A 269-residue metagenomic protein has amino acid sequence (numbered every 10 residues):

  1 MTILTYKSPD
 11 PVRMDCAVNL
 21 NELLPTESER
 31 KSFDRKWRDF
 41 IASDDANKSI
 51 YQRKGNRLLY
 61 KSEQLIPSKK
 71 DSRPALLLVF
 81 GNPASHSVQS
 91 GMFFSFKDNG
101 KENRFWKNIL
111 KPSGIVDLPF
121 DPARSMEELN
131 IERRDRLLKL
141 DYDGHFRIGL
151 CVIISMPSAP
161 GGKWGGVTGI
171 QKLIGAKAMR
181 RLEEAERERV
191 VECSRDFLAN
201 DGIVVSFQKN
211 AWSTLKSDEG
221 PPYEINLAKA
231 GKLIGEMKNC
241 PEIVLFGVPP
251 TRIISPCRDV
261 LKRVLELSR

Functional and structural regions predicted by a protein language model:
M1-K61, A84, G100, P160-E186 (+1 more regions): C-terminal capping/extension of enzyme domains
L4, I115, I148, I153-P157 (+1 more regions): Generic preference for hydrophobic/aromatic residues in regular secondary structure cores
N56-G144, G220-L233, L261-L267: Adenosine ribonucleotide-centric catalytic and binding domains
P74, L198-G202, C240-P241: A short helix->loop->beta-strand "cap" motif at the edges of active sites that frequently abuts
L77-L78, P119-D121, G149-L150, I203-Q208 (+1 more regions): A structural signal for short, well-ordered beta-strand segments and their strand-loop junctions that often border
V79-N82, C151-I153, P249: Structured loops at beta-to-helix junctions and adjacent beta-edge loops in soluble globular domains
L137-L215: Internal catalytic-core helix/loop-beta-alpha segment that presents or stabilizes conserved functional determinants
